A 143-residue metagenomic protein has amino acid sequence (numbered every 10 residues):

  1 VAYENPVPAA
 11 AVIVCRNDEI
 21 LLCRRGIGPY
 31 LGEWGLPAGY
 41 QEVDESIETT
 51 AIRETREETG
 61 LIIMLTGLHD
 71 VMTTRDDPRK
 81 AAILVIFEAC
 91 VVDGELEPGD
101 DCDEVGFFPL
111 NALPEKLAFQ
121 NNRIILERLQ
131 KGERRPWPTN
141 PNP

Functional and structural regions predicted by a protein language model:
V1-I20, V71: Conserved N-terminal beta-strand and adjoining loop/helix that marks the start of the Nudix/MutT-like hydrolase domain
N5-V7, R25, D101, A118: Surface loops and adjacent helix of pleckstrin homology
V7-A9, C15, P29-L31, L36 (+2 more regions): Short connector loops at helix/strand junctions that flank enzyme active sites, especially segments positioning acidic
C15-E57: Conserved Nudix-box catalytic region and its N-terminal flanking loop in Nudix hydrolases and closely related
E19, R134-R135: Generic structural signal for secondary-structure transition and capping sites
R24, H69-M72: Short hydrophobic alpha-helix segments
Q41-L65, M72-R128, R135-T139: Unchanged
N142-P143: Short, charged, surface-exposed hinge/linker loops at domain edges that act as mobile lids or interdomain connectors
